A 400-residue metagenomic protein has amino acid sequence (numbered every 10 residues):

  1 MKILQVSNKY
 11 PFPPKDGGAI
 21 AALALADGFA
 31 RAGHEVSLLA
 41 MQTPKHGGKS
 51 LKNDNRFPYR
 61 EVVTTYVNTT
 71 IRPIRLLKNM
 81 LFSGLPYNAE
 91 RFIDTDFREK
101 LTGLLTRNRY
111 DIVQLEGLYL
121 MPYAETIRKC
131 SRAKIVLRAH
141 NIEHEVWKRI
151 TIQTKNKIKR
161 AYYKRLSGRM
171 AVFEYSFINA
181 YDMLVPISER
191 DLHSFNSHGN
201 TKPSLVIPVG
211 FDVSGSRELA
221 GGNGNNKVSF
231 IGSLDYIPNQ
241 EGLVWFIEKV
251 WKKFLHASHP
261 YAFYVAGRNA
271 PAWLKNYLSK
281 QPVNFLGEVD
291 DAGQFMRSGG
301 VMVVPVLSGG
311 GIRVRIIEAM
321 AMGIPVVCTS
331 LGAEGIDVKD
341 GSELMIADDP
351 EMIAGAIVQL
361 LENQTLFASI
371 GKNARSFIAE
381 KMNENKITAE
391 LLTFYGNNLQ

Functional and structural regions predicted by a protein language model:
M1-V63, T106-N108: N-terminal subdomain of nucleotide-sugar transferases
N8, T70, I74-Y87, I135-V172 (+1 more regions): Acceptor-binding helix/loop patch of EC 2.4 sugar-transfer enzymes, predominantly nucleotide-sugar-dependent
K134, K164-S216: Donor nucleotide-sugar binding/catalytic pocket of nucleotide-sugar-dependent glycosyltransferases
D182, P282, R297-G311, M322-P325: Acidic donor-binding loop of glycosyltransferase active sites
V206-S298: Conserved catalytic-core segment of nucleotide-activated headgroup transferases in glycan assembly
R315-A319, P325-T329, M345: Short hydrophobic beta-strand element within catalytic cores of glycosyltransferases and related nucleotide-activated
L344-E351, Q359-T365: Conserved acidic donor-binding segment of nucleotide-sugar-dependent glycosyltransferases
Q359, L366-E380, I387-T393: A short, well-ordered alpha-helix in the C-terminal region of glycosyltransferases
